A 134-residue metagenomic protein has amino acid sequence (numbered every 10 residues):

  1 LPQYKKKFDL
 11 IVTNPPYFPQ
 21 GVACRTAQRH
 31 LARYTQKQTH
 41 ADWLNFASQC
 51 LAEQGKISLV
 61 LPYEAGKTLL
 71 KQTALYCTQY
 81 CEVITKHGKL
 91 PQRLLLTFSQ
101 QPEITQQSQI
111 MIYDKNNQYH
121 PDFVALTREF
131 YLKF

Functional and structural regions predicted by a protein language model:
L1-Q3: Short loop/turn elements that flank and shape the SAM/SAH-binding pocket of Class I
K6-D9, P15-D42: Mobile active-site "lid"/loop adjacent to the S-adenosyl-L-methionine
F8, Y17-F18, Y63, Y119 (+2 more regions): Aromatic side chains
P19, A65, P102: Feature marks short, surface-exposed loop/turn motifs that line or immediately flank catalytic pockets and channel
A32-Q36, H87, N116: Alpha-helix initiation/capping motif
K37-P91, L95-T97: Conserved Class I SAM-dependent methyltransferase catalytic core
K89-F134: SAM/dcSAM-binding transferase cores
